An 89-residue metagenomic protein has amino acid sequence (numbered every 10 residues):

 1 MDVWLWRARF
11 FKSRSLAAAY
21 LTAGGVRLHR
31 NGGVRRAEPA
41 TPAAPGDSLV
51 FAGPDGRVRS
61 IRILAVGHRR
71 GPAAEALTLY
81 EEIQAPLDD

Functional and structural regions predicted by a protein language model:
M1-V3, R7, A19, R27-D89: Strongly charged
L16: Residues in the helix-turn-helix
G24: Hydrophobic ligand-binding cavity/cleft-lining segments
